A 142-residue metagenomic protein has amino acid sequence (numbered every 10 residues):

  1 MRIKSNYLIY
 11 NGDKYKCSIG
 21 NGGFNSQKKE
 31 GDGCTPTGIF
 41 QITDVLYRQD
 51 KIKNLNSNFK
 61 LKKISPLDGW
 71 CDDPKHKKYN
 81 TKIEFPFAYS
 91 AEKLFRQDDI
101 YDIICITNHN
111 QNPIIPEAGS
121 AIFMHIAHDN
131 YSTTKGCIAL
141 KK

Functional and structural regions predicted by a protein language model:
M1-K135: Cell wall/extracellular polymer interaction/catalysis modules
I138-K142: Mixed-charge, glycine-accented linear interaction segment located at domain edges/termini
